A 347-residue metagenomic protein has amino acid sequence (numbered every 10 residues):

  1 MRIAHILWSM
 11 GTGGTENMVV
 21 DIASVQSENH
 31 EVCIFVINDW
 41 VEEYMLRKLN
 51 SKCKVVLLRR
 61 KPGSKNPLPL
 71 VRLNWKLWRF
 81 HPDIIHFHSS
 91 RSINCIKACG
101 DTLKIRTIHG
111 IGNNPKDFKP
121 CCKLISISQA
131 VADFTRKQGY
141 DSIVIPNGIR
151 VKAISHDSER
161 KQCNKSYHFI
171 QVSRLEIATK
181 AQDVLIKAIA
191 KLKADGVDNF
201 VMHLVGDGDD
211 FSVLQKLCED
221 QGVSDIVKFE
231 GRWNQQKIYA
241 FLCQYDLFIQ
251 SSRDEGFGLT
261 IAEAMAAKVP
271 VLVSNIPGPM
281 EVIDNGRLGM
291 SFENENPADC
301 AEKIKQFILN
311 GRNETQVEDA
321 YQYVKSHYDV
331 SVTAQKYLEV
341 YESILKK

Functional and structural regions predicted by a protein language model:
A4, K161-K180, I186-I189: Conserved donor-binding/catalytic core segment of Leloir-type glycosyltransferases
F35, P270-V273: Short hydrophobic beta-strand element within catalytic cores of glycosyltransferases and related nucleotide-activated
N66, F87-I93, I108: Short His-centered aromatic/hydrophobic patch
L77, R232-W233, A240-Y245: Short alpha-helical donor nucleotide-sugar binding micro-motif in glycosyltransferases
A130, G148: Carbohydrate-associated surface elements
Q215-W233: Nucleotide-activated donor-binding/catalytic signature segment of Leloir-type glycosyltransferases, i.e., the conserved
R253: Aromatic "clamp/platform" in nucleotide-sugar-dependent glycosyltransferases that forms part of the donor/acceptor
N285-G286, M290-P297, Q306-R312: Conserved acidic donor-binding segment of nucleotide-sugar-dependent glycosyltransferases
